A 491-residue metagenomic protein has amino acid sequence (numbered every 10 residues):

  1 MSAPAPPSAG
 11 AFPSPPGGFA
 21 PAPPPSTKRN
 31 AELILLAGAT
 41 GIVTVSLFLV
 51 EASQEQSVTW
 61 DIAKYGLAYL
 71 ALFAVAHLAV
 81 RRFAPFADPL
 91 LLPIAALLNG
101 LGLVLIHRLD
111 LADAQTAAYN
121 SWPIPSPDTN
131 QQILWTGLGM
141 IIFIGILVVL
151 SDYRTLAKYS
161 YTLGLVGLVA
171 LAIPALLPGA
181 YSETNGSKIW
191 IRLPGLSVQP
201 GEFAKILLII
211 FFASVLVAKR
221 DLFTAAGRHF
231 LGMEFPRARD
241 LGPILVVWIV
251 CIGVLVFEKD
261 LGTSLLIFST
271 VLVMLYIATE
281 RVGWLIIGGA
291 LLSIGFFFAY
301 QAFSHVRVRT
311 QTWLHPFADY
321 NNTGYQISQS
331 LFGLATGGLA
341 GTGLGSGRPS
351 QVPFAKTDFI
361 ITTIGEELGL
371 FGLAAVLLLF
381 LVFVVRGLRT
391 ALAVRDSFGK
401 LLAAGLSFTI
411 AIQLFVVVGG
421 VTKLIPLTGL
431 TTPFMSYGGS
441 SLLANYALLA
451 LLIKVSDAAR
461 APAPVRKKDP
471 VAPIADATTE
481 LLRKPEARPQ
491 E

Functional and structural regions predicted by a protein language model:
M1-T27: Short, Lys/Arg-rich, polar N-terminal cytosolic tail immediately upstream of the first transmembrane signal-anchor
G17-Y69, A74-E258, V418-T432, Y437 (+2 more regions): Membrane-helix boundary/helix-loop-helix interface segments in multi-pass membrane proteins
L67-L72, L134-I142, E366-V385: Hydrophobic alpha-helical transmembrane segments
A74-L78, F211, F297, Q301-H305 (+3 more regions): Transmembrane alpha-helix boundary/anchor motif
L171, Y181-S197, Y276, W284-V376 (+1 more regions): Hydrophobic, glycine- and aromatic-enriched re-entrant/interface helices and adjoining loop segments
A226-D240, G387-F408: Membrane-interface helix-loop-helix junctions at transmembrane boundaries of multi-pass membrane enzymes, predominantly
A238-Q301, W313-H315: Hydrophobic alpha-helical segments of polytopic membrane proteins
A391-G429, M435: Loop-to-helix entry and N-terminal half of a specific, functionally important transmembrane alpha helix in multi-pass
